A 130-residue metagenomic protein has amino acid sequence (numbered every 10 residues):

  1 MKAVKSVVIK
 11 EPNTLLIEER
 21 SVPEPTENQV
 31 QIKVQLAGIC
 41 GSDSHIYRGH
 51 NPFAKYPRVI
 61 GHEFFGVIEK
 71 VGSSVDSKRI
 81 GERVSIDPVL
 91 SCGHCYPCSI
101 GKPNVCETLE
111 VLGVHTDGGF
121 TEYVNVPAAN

Functional and structural regions predicted by a protein language model:
M1-V7: Short structural boundary motif marking the start of a folded domain
V4, V30, S42, H62 (+2 more regions): Change "...and in nucleic-acid phosphodiester-cleaving endonucleases..." to "...and in nucleic-acid processing enzymes
N13-I17, S42: Short N-terminal binding/cap micro-motifs at the start of the first secondary-structure element
L16-P23, N125: Generic structural detector for well-ordered beta-strands
P23-A37, H50-Y96: Glycine-rich beta-strand-centered segment in the early N-terminal region that forms part of a ligand/cofactor-binding
S42-R48: Cytochrome P450 core scaffold surrounding the K-helix E-X-X-R motif and the conserved "meander" helix-loop region
C92-N130: NAD(P)H dinucleotide-binding glycine-rich loop of Rossmann-like/cofactor-binding domains, especially the beta1-alpha1
